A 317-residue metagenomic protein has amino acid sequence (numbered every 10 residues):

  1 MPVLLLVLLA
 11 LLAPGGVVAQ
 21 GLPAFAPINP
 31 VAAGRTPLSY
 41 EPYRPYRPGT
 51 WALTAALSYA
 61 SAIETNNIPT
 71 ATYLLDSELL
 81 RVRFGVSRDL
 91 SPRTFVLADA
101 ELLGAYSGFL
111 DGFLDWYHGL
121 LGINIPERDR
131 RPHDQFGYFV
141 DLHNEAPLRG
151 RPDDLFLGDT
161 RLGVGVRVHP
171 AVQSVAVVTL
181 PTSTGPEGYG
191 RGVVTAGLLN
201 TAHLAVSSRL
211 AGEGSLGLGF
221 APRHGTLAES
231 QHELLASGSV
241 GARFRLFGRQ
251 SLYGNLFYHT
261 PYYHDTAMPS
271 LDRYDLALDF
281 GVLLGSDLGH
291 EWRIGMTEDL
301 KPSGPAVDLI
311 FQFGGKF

Functional and structural regions predicted by a protein language model:
G15-A56: Outer-membrane beta-barrel biogenesis signature
P23-I28, S58-R81, L148: Surface-exposed strand-loop-strand hairpins of Gram-negative outer-membrane beta-barrel proteins
P42, L57, V82-R88, A98 (+8 more regions): Residues on the lipid-exposed face of transmembrane beta-strands in outer-membrane beta-barrel proteins
A55-S61, A98-L102, S174-L180, G214-F220 (+3 more regions): Transmembrane beta-barrel strands of outer-membrane/channel proteins
D76-V82, L155-T160, G190-A196, S230-A236 (+2 more regions): Residues that define the transmembrane beta-barrel architecture of outer-membrane proteins
R93-A98, P170-S174, S208-G214, G248-G254 (+1 more regions): Repeated loop/turn-to-beta-strand initiation elements of outer-membrane beta-barrel proteins
E101-E233: Outer-membrane pore/translocation modules
W116-L148, L227-F317: Outer membrane beta-barrel transmembrane domains
